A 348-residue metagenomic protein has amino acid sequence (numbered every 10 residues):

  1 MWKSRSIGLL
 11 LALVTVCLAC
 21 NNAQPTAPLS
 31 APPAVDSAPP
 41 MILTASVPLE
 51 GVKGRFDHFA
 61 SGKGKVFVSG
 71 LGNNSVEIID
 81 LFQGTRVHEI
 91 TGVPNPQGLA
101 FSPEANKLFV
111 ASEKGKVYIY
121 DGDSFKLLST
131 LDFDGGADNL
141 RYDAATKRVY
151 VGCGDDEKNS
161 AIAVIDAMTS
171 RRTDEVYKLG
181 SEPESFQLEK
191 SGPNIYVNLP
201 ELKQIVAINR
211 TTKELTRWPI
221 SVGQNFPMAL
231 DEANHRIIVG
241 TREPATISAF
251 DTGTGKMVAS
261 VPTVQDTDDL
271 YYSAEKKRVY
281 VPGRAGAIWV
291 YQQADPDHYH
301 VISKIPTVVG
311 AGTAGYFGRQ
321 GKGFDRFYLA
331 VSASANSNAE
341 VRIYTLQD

Functional and structural regions predicted by a protein language model:
M1-L9: Bacterial N-terminal signal peptides that target proteins for export
G8-L18: Bacterial N-terminal signal peptides
C20-D348: Predominantly soluble domains enriched in secretory-pathway, periplasmic, or organellar proteins
